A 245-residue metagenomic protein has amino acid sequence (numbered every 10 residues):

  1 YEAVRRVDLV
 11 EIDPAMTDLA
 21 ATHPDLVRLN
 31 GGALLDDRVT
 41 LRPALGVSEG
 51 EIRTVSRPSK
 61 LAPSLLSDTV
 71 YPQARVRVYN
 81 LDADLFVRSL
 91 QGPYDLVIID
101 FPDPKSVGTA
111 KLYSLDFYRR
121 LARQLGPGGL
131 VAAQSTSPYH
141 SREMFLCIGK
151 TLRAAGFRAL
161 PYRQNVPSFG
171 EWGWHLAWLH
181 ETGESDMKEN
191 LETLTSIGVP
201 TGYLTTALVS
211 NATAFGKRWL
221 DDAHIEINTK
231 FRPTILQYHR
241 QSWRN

Functional and structural regions predicted by a protein language model:
Y1-A133, P138-I148, R153-A155, S168: The AdoMet/dcAdoMet-binding core of the Class I SAM-like
L26, D36-D37, G46-D68, P72-A74 (+3 more regions): Soluble small-group transferase modules, centered on the S-adenosyl donor enzyme superfamily
